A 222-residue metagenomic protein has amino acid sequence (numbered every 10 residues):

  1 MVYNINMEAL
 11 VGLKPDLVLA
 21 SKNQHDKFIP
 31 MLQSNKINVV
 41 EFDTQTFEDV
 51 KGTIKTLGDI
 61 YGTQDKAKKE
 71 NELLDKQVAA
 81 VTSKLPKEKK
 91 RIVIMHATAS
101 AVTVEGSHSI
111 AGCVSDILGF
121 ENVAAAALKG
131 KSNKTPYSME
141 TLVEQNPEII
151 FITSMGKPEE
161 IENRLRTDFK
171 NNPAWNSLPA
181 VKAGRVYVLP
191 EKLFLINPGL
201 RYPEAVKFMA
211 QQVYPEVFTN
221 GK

Functional and structural regions predicted by a protein language model:
M1, K76-Q77, G130-T135, F169: Short gly/ser/thr-rich secondary-structure transition/capping motifs
M1-I60, M139-S177, Q211: Acidic/His-rich segments in extracytoplasmic proteins that coordinate ligands and/or metal ions
Y3, H108, Y202: Short, conserved glycine- and acidic-residue-centered signature motifs in active-site or ligand-binding loops
K27-T103, A124-A125, K131-S132, Q145 (+1 more regions): Extracytoplasmic substrate-binding proteins
K55, E72, V93, S109-D116 (+1 more regions): Internal, well-ordered alpha-helical scaffold/interface segments that support domain packing or protein-protein contacts
V104-S107, E162-R164, G199: Short, well-ordered secondary-structure micro-motifs
H108-S109, N172-P173, L178, G199: Serine-centered coil/turn micro-motif
G112-N133: His/Asp/Glu-enriched short active-site or ligand-binding loop at hydrolase and phosphoryl-transfer sites
